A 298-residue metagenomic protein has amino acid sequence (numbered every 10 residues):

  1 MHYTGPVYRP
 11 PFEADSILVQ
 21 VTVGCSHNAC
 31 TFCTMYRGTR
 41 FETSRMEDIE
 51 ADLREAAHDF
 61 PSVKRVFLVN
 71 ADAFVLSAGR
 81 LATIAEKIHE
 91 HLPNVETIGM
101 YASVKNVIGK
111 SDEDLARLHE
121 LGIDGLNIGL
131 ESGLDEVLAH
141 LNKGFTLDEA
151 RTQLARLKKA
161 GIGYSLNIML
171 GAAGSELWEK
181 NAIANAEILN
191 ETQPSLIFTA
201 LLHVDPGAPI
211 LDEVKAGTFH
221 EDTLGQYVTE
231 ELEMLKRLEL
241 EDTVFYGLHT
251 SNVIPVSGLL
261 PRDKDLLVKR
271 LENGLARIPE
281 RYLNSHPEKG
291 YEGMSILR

Functional and structural regions predicted by a protein language model:
M1-E13, N190-R298: Auxiliary Fe-S-binding modules of radical SAM enzymes
T4-D48: Canonical Radical SAM [4Fe-4S] cluster-binding loop centered on the CxxxCxxC motif and its immediate flanking residues
I17-V19, K64-V66, E96-A102, L126-I128 (+3 more regions): Hydrophobic faces of well-ordered beta-strands that scaffold small-molecule active sites in alpha/beta enzyme cores
C25, C33, I49, L68 (+5 more regions): Conserved, mostly hydrophobic/aromatic
I49, L81, S111, A150 (+3 more regions): Aromatic/hydrophobic pocket-lining residues that form the small-molecule binding cavity in soluble enzyme cores
H58-A160, E239: Conserved SAM/AdoMet-binding glycine-rich loop
K105, G133-V137, L157-N181, A200-P206 (+1 more regions): Conserved strand-turn element in the central/C-terminal portion of the radical SAM core barrel that lines
K110-L115, G174-E191: Catalytic cores of alpha/beta
